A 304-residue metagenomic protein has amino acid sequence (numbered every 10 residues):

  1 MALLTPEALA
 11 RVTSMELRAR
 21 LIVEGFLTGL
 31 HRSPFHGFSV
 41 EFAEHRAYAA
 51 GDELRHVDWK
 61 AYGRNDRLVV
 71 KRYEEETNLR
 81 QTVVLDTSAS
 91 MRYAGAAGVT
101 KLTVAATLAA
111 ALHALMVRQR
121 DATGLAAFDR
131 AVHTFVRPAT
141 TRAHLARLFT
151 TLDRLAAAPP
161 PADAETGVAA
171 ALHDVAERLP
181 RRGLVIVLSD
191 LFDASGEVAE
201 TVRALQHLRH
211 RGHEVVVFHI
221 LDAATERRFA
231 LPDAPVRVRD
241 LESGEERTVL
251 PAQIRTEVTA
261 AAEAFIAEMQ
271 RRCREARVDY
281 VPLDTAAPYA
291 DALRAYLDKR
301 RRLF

Functional and structural regions predicted by a protein language model:
M1-P34, A47-D52, A61, D66 (+2 more regions): Exposed, interaction-prone extracellular/peripheral surfaces
E44: Acidic, metal-associated active-site segment
L54-H56: N-terminal juxtadomain amphipathic helix that follows a signal peptide/anchor or precedes a small N-terminal auxiliary
